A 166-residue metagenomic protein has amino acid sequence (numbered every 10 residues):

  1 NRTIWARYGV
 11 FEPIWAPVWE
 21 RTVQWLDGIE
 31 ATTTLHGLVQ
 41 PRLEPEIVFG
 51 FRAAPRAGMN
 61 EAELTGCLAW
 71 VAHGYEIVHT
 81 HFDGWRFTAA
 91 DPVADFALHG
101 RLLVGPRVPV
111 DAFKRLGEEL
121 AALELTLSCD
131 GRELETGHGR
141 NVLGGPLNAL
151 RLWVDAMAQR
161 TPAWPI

Functional and structural regions predicted by a protein language model:
N1-D155, Q159: Catalytic-core "active-site belt" of small-molecule-metabolizing enzymes, emphasizing His/Asp/Glu-rich regions
Q159-I166: Beta-rich strand-turn-strand
